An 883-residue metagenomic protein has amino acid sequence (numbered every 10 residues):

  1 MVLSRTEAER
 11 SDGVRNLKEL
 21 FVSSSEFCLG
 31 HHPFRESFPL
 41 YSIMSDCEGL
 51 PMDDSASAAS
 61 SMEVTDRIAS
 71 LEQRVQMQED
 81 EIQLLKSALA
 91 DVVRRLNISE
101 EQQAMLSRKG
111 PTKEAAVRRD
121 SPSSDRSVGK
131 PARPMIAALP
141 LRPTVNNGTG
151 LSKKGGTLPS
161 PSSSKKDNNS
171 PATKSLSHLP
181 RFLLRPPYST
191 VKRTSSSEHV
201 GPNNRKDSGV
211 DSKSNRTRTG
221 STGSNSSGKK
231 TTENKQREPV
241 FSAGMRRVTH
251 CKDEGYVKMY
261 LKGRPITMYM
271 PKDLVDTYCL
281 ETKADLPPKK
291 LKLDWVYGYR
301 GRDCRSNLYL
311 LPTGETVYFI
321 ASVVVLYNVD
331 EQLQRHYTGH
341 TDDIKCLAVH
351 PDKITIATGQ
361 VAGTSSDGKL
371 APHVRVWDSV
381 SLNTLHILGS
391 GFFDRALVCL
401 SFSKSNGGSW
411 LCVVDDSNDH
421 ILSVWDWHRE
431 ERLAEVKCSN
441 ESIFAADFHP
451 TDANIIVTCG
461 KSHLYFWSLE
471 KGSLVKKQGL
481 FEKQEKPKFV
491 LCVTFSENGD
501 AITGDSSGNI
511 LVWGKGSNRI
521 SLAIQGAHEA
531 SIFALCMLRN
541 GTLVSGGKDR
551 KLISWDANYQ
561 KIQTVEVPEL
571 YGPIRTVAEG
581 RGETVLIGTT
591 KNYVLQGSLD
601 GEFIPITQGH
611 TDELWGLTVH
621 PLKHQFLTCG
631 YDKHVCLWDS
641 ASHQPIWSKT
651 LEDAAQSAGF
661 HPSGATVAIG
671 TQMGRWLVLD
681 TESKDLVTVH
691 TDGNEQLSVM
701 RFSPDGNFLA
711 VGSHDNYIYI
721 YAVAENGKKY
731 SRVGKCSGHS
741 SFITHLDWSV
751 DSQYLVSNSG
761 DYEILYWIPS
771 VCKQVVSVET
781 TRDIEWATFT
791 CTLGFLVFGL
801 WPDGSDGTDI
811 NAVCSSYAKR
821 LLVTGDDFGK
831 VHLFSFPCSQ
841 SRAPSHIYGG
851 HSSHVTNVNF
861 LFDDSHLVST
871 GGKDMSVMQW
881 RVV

Functional and structural regions predicted by a protein language model:
V2-M62, R95-D253, V257-Y260, D273: Intrinsically disordered, low-complexity acidic/Ser/Pro-rich regulatory regions in eukaryotic proteins
S61-V64, I68-L71, V75-Q78, I82-L85 (+3 more regions): Non-transmembrane coiled-coil alpha-helices
Q73, E79, K86-A88, S127 (+6 more regions): Extended rod-forming repeat segments used as scaffolds/tethers
D91, R95-I98, Q102, N146-N147 (+4 more regions): N-terminal processing/targeting junctions
R218, G223-V883: WD40-repeat beta-propeller superdomains and closely related acidic/aromatic-rich repeat-like regions
